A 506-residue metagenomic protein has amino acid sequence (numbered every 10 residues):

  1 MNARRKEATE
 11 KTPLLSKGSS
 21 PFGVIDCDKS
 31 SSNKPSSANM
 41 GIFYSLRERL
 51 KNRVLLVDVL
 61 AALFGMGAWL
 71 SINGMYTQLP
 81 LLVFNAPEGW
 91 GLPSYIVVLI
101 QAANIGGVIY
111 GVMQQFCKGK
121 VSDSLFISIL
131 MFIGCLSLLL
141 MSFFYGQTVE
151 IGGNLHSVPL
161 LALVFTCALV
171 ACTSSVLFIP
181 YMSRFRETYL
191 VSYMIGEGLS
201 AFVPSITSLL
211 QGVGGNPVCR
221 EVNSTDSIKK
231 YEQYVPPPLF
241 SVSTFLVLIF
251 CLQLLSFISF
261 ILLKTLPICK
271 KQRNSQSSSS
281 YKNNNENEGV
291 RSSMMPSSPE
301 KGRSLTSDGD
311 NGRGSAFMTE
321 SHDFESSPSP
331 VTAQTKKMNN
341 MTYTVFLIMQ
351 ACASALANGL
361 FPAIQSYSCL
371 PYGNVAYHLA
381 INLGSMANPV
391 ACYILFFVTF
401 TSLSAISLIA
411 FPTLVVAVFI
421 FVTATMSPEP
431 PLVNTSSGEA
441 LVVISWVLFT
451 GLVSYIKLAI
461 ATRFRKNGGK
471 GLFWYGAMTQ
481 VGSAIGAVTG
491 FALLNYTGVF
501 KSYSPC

Functional and structural regions predicted by a protein language model:
N2-R49, N223-N339, S368: Intracellular loop-helix junctions on the cytosolic face of multi-pass helical membrane proteins
F43-L60, L82-Q101, D123, V149-T166 (+6 more regions): Juxtamembrane membrane-interface segments at transmembrane-helix boundaries in membrane proteins
M75-Q78, C167, A171-F185, V191 (+4 more regions): Intracellular juxtamembrane helix-capping segments at the cytosolic ends of symmetry-related transmembrane helices
Y95-Q115, F132, L136, N382 (+2 more regions): Central cavity-lining transmembrane alpha-helices of secondary-active solute carriers, predominantly the Major
G107-I129, V390-S407: Helix-to-loop junctions at the C-terminal end of transmembrane segments in multipass secondary transporters
V108-I109, G198, F202-G214, A484-Y496: A gly/Pro-rich, aromatic-decorated transmembrane alpha-helix motif that marks the paired, flexible gating helices
L138-Y145, T166-S183, L190-E221, L254-K264 (+1 more regions): Transmembrane-helix bundle segments that line or gate the permeation/cavity pathway in multi-pass membrane proteins
L140, F144-V149, L155-P159, L262-L263 (+2 more regions): Membrane-interfacial loop- and helix-cap regions that link adjacent transmembrane helices in polytopic membrane proteins
